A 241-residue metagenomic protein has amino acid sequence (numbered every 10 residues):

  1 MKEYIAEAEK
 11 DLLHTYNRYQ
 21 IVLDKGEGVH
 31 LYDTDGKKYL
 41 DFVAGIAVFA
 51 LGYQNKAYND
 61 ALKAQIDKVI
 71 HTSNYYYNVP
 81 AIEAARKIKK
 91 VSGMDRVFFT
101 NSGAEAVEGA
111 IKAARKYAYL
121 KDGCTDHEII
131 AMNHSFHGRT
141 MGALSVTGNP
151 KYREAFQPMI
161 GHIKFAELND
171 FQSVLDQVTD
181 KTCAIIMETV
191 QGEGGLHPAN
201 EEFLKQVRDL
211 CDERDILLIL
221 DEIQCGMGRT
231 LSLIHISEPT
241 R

Functional and structural regions predicted by a protein language model:
M1-E27: Active-site-adjacent loop/helix segments that line or gate small-molecule/cofactor pockets in enzymes
Q20-D41: Active-site and channel-lining beta-strand-loop segments that bind or position nucleotide-derived/phosphorylated
K38-C124: Glycine-rich loop-to-alpha-helix module at the N-terminal edge of alpha/beta enzyme cores
V48-A50, G192-L196, C225-M227: Short, small-residue-enriched loops and turns at beta-alpha junctions that line or gate enzyme active sites
R86-A184: PLP-dependent aspartate aminotransferase-fold enzymes
T179, H197-T230: Catalytic PLP-binding core of fold-type I/II PLP enzymes
T182-L196: Short acidic, glycine-rich surface-loop motifs adjacent to enzyme active sites
S232-R241: Residue-level detector of conserved catalytic or cofactor/ligand-binding positions in enzyme active sites
